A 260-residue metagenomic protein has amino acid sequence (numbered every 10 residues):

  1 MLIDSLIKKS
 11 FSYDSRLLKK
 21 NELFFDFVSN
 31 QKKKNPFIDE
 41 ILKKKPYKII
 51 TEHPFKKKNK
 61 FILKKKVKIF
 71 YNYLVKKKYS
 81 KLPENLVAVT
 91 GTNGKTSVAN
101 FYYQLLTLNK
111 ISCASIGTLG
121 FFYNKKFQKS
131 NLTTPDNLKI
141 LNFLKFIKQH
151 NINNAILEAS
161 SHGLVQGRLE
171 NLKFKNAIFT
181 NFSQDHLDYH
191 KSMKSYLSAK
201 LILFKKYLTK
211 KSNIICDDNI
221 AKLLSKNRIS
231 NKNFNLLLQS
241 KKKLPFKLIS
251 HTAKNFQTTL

Functional and structural regions predicted by a protein language model:
M1-Y73, K77, K247: N-terminal leader/targeting and accessory segments in enzymes
L2, Y47, K57-K68, Q128-N131 (+1 more regions): Active-site regions of enzymes building and remodeling cell-envelope glycoconjugates
L2-L6, N137, Q184, H190-L197 (+3 more regions): Adenine nucleotide phosphate-binding catalytic loops in nucleotide-utilizing enzymes
F25, I50, F61-I62, V87 (+4 more regions): Hydrophobic/aromatic beta-strand patches that form the interior of the parallel beta-sheet core in alpha/beta enzyme
N30, I62-L63, L132-P135, D188 (+1 more regions): Pocket-edge positions in alpha/beta enzyme catalytic cores
K44-I49, N59, P83-E84, Y207-N213 (+1 more regions): A short helix->loop->beta-strand "cap" motif at the edges of active sites that frequently abuts
Y47-K57, G117-G120, D217-K222, S240: Short, polar loop motifs at secondary-structure junctions
F70-S212, K222-L223, R228: Phosphate-binding loop of NTP-binding sites
